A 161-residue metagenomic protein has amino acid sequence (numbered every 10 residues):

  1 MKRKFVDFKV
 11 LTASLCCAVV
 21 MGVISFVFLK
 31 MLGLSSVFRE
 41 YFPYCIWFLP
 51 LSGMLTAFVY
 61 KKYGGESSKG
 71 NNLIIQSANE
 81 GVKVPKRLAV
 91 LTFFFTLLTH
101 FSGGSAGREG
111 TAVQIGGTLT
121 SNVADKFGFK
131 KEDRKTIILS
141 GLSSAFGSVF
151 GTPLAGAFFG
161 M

Functional and structural regions predicted by a protein language model:
M1-M161: Alpha-helical transmembrane segments and immediately membrane-proximal extracytoplasmic
